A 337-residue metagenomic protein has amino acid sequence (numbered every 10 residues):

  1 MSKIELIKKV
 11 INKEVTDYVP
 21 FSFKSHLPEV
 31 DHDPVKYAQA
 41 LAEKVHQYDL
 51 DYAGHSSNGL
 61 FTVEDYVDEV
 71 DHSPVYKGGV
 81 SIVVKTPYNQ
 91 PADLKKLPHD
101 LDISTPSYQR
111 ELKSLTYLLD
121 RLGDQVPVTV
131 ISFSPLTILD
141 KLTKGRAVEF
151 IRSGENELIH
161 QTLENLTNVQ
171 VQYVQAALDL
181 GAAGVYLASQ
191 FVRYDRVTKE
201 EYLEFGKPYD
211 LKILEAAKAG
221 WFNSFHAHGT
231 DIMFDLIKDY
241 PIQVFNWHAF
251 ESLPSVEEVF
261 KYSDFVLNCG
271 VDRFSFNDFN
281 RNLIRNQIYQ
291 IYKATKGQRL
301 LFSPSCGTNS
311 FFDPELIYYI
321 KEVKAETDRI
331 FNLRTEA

Functional and structural regions predicted by a protein language model:
M1-P28, D102-A337: Active-site loop segments of alpha/beta catalytic cores
K3, F23, D33, Y37-K44: Short N-terminal amphipathic alpha-helix/helix-capping patch enriched in small hydrophobics with frequent Ser/Thr
H26-E29, N58-V63: Short active-site-proximal "capping" loops at secondary-structure junctions
D33-A38, V63-Y76: Glycine-rich loop at the start of a catalytic domain that most often binds anionic cofactors/ligands
Q39-G59, A176-G184, D239-Y240, V244: Catalytic domains of carbohydrate-active enzymes, especially glycoside hydrolases
S56-F61, A227-D231: Short, solvent-exposed turn/loop segments enriched in Gly/Ser/Thr/Pro and often Arg
V70-H72, V83-N89, D140-E149: Short, flexible, mixed-charge acidic loops at enzyme active sites
K77-Y117: A gly/proline- and charged-residue-enriched helix-loop-helix capping module
